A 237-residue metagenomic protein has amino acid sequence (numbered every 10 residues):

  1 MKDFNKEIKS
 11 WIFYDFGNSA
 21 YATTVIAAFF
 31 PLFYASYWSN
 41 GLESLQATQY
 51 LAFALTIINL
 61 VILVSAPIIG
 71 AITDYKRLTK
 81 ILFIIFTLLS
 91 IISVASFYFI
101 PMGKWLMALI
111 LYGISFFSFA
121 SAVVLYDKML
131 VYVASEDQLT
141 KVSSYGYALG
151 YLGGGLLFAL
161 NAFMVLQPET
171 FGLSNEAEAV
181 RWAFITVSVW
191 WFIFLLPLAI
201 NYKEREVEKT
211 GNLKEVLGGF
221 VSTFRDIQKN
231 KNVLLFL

Functional and structural regions predicted by a protein language model:
M1-K9, K203-L237: Juxtamembrane intracellular "pre-TM" segments in multi-pass secondary transporters
K2-N59, N232-F236: Helix-loop boundary and gating motifs at the non-cytosolic
L51-A71, F158: Central cavity-lining transmembrane alpha-helices of secondary-active solute carriers, predominantly the Major
I81-S96: Structural signature of the two symmetry-related core transmembrane helices
S93-S96, I100-A122: Hydrophobic core of transmembrane alpha-helices in multi-pass small-molecule transporters, especially MFS/SLC-type
L111, F117-A148: Cytoplasmic helix-loop-helix junction between adjacent transmembrane helices in 12-TM secondary transporters
S143-V165: Glycine-rich segments within core transmembrane alpha-helices of 12-TM secondary carriers
L157-T170, S188-V207: C-terminal membrane-cytosol helix-exit motif in multi-pass small-molecule transporters
